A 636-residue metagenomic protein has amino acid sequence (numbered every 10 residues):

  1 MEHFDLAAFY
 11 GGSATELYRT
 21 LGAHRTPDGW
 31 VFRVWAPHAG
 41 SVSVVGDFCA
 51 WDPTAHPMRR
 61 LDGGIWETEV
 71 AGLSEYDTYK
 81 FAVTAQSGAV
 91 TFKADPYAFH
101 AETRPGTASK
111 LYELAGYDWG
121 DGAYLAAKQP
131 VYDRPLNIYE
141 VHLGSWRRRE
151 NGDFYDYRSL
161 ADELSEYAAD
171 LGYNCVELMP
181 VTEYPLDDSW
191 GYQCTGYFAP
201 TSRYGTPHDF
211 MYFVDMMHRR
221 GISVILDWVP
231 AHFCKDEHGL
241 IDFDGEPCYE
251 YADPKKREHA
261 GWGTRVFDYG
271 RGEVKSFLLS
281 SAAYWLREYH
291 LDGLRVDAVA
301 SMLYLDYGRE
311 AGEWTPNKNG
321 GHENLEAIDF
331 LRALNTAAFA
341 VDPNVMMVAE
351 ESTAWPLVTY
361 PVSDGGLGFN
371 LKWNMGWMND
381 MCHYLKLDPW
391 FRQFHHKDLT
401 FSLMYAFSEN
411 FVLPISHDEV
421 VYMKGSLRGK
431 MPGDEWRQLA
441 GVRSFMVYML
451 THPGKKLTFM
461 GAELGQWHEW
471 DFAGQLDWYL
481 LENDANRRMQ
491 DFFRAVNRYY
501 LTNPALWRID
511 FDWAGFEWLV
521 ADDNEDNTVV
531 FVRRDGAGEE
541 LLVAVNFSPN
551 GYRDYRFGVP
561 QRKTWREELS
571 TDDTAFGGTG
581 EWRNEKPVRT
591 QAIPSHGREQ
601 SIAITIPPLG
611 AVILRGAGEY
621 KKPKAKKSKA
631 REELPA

Functional and structural regions predicted by a protein language model:
M1-L136, G144, Y157-G172, W436-L439 (+2 more regions): Carbohydrate-interacting/catalytic domains
A36, D62, G72, H142-R147 (+9 more regions): Short, flexible loop/turn elements at secondary-structure junctions
G46, V70, V83, M179-T182 (+6 more regions): Glycine-rich, histidine-containing beta strand-loop boundary motifs that form or position
R59, D187-G191, K235-D242, T359-Y360 (+2 more regions): Short glycine-biased active-site loop of nucleotidyltransferases that positions the nucleotide triphosphate and helps
R104-P105, H290-D292, Y307-Q475, L480 (+2 more regions): Conserved alpha/beta catalytic core and glycan-binding cleft of carbohydrate-active enzymes
Y124-D133, H142-E323, P587, I604: Substrate-binding/active-site clefts of carbohydrate-active enzymes
A168, V214, L286, N335-F339 (+2 more regions): N-terminal cationic-hydrophobic initiation segments that often serve targeting/anchoring roles
